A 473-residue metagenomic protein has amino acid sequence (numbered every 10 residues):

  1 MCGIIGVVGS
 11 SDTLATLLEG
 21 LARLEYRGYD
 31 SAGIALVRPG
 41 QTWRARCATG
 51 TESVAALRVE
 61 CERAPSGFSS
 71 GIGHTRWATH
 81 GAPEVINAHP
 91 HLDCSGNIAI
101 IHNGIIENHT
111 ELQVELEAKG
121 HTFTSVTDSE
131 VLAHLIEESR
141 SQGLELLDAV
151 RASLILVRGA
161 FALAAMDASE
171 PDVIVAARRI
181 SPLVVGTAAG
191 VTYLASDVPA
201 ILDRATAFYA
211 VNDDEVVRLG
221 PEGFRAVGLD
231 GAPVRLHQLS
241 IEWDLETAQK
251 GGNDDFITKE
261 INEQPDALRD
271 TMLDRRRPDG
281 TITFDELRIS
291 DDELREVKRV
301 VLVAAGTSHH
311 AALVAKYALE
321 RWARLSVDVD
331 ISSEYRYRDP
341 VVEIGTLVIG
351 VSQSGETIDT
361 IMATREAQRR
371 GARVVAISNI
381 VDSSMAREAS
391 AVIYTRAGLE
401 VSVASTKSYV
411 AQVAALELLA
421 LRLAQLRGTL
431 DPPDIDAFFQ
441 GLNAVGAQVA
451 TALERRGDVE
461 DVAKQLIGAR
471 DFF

Functional and structural regions predicted by a protein language model:
M1, L112-Q113, R178, T247-K250 (+4 more regions): Short acidic (Asp/Glu) and glycine-rich catalytic loops that position anionic groups and cofactors
M1-K250, D254-D255, E263-V301, P432 (+2 more regions): Conserved short alpha-helical segments that host acidic/polar catalytic motifs at enzyme active sites
S95, A205, V297, G345 (+2 more regions): Short, well-ordered alpha-helix to beta-strand connector turns
D255-I257, V301-G306, I467-F473: Glycine-rich phosphate/diphosphate-binding loops and the adjacent beta-loop-alpha structural elements that coordinate
A267-R277, A318-L325, F439-A452: Acidic/glycine-enriched edge-of-secondary-structure segments
R295-A437, G441-A444: Glycine-rich phosphate-binding loops that contact phosphosugars or nucleotide phosphates
L421-F473: Catalytic or ion-coupling anion/metal-binding cores of large enzyme and transporter domains
